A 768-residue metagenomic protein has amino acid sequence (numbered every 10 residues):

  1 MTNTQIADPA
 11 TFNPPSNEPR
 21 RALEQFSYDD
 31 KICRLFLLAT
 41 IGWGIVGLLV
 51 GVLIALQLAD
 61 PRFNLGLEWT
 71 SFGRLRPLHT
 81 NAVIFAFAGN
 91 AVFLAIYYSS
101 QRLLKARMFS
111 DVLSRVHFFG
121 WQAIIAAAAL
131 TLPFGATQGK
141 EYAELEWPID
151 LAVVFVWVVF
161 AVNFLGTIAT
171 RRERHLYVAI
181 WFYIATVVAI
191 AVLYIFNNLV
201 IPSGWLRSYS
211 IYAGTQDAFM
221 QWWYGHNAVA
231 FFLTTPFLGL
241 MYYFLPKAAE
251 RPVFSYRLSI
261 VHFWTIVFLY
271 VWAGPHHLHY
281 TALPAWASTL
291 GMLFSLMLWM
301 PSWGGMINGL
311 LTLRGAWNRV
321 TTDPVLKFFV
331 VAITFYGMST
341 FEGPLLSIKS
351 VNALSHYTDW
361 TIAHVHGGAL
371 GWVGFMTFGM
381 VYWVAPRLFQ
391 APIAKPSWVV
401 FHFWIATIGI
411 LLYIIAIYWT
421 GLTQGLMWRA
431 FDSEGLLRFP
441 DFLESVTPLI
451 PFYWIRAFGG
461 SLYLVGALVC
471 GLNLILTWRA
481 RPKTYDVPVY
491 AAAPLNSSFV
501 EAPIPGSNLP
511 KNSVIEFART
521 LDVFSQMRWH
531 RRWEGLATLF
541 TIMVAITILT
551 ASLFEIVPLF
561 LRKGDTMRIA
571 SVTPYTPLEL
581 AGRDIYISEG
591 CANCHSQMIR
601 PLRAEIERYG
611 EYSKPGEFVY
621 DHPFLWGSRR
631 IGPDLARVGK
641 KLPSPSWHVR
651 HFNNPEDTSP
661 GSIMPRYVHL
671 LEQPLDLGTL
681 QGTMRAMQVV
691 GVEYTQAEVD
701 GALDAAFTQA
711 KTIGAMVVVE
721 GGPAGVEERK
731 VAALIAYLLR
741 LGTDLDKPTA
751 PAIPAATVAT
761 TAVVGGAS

Functional and structural regions predicted by a protein language model:
M1-E18, A493-F517, V763: Short, intrinsically disordered terminal tails adjacent to the first/last structured region
E18-F26, Y209: Short, membrane-interfacial amphipathic segments enriched in basic
R34-A136, W147-I168, I180-W205, W222-A248 (+13 more regions): Hydrophobic cores of alpha-helical transmembrane segments in multi-pass integral membrane proteins
V465-T477, G632-P633, V638, L642-H651 (+1 more regions): Extended amphipathic secondary-structure runs
T520-Y575, E693-A697, G701-K711, Y737-S768: Post-cleavage N-terminal segment of exported redox proteins
T541-L549, N593, E607-K730: Electron-transfer interface patches adjacent to heme c in soluble/periplasmic c-type cytochromes and di-/multiheme
K563-I587, P601-L602, I606, E720-E727 (+2 more regions): Electrostatic cytochrome c docking/interface patches
G582, S588-Q597, H648, L734 (+1 more regions): The canonical Cys-X-X-Cys-His
